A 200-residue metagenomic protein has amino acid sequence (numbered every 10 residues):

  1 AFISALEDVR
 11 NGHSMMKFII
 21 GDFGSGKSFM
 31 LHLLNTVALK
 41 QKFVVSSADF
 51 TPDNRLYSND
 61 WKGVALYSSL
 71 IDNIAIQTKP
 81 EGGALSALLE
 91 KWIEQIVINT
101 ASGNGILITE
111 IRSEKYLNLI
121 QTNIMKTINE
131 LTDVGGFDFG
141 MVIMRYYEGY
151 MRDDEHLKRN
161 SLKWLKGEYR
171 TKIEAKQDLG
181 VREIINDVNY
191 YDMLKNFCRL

Functional and structural regions predicted by a protein language model:
A1-M15, L117: A short, basic N-terminal segment
S4-D8, V37, L200: A generic secondary-structure signal
N11-L33: Walker A/P-loop nucleotide-binding motif
S25, F29-R199: P-loop NTPase nucleotide-binding core
